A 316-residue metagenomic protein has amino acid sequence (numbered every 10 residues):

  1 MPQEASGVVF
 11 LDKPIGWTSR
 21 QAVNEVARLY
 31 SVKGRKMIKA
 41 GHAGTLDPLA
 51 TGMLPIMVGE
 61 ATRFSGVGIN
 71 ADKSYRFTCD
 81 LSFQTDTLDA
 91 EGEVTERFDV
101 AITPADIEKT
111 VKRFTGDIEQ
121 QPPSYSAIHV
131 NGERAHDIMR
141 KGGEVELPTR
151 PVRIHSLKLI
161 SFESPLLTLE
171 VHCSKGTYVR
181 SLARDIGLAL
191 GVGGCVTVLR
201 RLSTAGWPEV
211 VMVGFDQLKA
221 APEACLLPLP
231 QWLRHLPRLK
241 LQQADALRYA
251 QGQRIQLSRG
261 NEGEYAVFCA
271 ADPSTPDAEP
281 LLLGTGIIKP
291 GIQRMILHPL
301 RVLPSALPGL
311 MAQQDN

Functional and structural regions predicted by a protein language model:
M1-M53, A189, G193-N316: Accessory RNA 3′-end/elbow-binding domains used by RNA modification enzymes
R28-Y30, T51-P55, E144-G191: The conserved catalytic core of RNA pseudouridine synthases
K39-I69, D137-K141: Glycine/acidic-rich beta-strand-loop module
I56, F77, G132, L182 (+2 more regions): Residue-level signal for inorganic ion chemistry
S65-E119: Acidic, low-complexity central loop/insert segments
F77-C79, L157, L169, L199 (+1 more regions): A structural signal for short, well-ordered beta-strand segments
S126, V130-T149, I154-H155: Extended alpha-helical targeting/anchoring segments, especially N-terminal organellar/secretory targeting helices
A127, E133-R134, M139, L166-V210: Pseudouridine synthase
